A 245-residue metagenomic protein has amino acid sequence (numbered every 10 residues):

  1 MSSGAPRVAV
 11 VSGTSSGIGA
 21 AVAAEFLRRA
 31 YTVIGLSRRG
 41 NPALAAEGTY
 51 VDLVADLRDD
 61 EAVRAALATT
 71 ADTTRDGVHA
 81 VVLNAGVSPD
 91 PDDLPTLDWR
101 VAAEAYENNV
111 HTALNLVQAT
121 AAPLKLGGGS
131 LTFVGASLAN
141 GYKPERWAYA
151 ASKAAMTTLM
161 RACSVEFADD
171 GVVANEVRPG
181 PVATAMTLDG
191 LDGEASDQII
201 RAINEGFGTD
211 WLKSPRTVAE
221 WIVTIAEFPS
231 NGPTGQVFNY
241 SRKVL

Functional and structural regions predicted by a protein language model:
S12, G77-G86, N109, F133 (+1 more regions): Rossmann-fold scaffold of SDR-type NAD(P)-dependent oxidoreductases
S15-S16: Conserved glycine-rich cofactor-binding loop
A71-D72, N108-G129, V165: Amphipathic alpha-helical dimer-interface segment in Rossmann-like NAD(P)H-dependent oxidoreductases
G86-A103, E145-A148: Conserved mid-core segment of classical short-chain dehydrogenase/reductases
P95-L114, T132, M156: Catalytic Tyr-X3-Lys loop
S130-A155, M160-D169, P181-V182: Catalytic loop of short-chain dehydrogenase/reductase
E176, S196-L245: C-terminal helical subdomain
P179-D189, G193: Short, flexible catalytic-loop segment of classical short-chain dehydrogenase/reductase
